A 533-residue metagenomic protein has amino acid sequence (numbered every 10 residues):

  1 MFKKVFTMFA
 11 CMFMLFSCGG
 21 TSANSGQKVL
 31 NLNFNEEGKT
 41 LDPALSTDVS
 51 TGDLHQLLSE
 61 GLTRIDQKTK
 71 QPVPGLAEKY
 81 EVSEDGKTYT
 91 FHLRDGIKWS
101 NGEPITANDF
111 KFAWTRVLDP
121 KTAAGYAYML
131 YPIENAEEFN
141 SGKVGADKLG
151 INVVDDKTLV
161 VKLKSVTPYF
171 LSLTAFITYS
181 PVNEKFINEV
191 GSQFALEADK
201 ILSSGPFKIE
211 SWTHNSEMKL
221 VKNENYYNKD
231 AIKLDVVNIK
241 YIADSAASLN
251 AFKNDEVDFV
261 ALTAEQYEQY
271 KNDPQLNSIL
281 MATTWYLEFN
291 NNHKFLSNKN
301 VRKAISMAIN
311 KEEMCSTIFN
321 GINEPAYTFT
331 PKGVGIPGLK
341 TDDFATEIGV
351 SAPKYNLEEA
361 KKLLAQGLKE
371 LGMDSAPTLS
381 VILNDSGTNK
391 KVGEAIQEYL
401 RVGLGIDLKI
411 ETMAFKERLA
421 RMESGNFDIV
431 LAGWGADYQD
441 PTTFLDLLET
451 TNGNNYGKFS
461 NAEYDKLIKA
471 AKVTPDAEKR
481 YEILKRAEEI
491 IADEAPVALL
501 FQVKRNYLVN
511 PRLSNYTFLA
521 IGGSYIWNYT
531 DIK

Functional and structural regions predicted by a protein language model:
N33-E84, L202: N-terminal lobe/hinge region of extracytoplasmic solute-binding protein
Q67, Q71, K157, L163-I232 (+2 more regions): Gly/Pro-rich hinge or "lid" segments in bacterial periplasmic/extracellular proteins
E78-Y126, V160, F295-S297: Aromatic- and charge-enriched surface segment that lines or borders ligand/interaction sites
H92, K111, G125-K185: Surface-exposed binding/hinge segments that line and control ligand-binding clefts or catalytic entry sites
H214, L357, A365-A436, R505: Ligand/substrate-recognition segments at binding pockets and active sites
E224-E268: Ligand-site clamp/hinge motif
A308-L339, G387-Q397, A420-K533: Detector for C-terminal structural segments
E324-G367, S386-K390: Structural transition elements
